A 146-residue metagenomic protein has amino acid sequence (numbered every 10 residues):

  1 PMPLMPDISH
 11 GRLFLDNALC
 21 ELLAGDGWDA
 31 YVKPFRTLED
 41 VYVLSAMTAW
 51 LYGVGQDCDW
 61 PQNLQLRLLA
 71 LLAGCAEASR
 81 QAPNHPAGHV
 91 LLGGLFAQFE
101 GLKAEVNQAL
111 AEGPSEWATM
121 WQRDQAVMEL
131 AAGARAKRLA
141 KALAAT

Functional and structural regions predicted by a protein language model:
P1-T48: FAD-binding core of flavoproteins
V41-T146: Alpha-helical interface subdomain recognition
